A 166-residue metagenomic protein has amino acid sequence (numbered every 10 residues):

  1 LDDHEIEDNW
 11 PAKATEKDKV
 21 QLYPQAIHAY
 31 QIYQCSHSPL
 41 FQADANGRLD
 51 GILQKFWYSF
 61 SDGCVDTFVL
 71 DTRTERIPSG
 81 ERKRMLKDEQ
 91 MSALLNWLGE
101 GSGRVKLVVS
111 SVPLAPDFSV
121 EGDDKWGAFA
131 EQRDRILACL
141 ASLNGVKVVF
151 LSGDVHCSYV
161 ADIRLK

Functional and structural regions predicted by a protein language model:
L1-K166: Metal-dependent phosphoester/phosphodiester hydrolase catalytic core
